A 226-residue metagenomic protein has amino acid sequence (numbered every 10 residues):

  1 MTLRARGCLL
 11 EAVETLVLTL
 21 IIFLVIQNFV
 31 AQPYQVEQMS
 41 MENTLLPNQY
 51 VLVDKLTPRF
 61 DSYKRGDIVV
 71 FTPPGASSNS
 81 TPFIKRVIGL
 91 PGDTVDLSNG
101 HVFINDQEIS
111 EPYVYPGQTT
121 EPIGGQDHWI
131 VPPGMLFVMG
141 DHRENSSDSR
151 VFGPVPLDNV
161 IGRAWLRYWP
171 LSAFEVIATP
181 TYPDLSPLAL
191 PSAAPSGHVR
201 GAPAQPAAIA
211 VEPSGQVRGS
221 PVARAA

Functional and structural regions predicted by a protein language model:
M1-L10, E14, V25, F29-Q35 (+1 more regions): Soluble "head" domains of membrane/secretory-pathway proteins
V17-L18: Hydrophobic alpha-helical transmembrane signal-anchor segments
